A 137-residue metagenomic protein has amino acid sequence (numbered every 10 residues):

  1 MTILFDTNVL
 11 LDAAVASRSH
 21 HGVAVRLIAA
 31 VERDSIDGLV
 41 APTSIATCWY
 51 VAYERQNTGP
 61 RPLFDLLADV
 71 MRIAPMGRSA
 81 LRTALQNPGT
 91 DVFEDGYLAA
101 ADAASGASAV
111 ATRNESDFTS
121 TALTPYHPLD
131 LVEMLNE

Functional and structural regions predicted by a protein language model:
M1-L39, Y53-P62, S120, L129-E137: Short, well-structured N-terminal submotif of metal-dependent ribonuclease cores
T2, V70, A103-E137: Acidic, PIN/NYN-like endoribonuclease modules and their adjacent C-terminal/linker elements
V25, R72-E115: Active-site neighborhoods of divalent-metal-dependent phosphate/nucleic-acid chemistry enzymes
R33-S35, D69-V70, N87, T121: Structured helix-beta-strand junction loops
L39, A74, T124-Y126: General small-molecule cofactor/ligand-binding pocket signal
V40-P42, T112: Short beta-strand segments at enzyme active-site cores
